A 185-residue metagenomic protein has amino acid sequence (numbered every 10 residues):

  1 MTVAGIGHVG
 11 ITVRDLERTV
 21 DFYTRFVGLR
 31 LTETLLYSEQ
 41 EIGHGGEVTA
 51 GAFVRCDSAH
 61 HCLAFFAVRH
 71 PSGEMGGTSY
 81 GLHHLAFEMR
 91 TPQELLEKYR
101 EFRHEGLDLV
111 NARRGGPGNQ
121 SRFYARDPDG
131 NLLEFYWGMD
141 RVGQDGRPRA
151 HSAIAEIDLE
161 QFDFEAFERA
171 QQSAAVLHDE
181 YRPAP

Functional and structural regions predicted by a protein language model:
M1-T2: Short acidic N-proximal helix/loop "leader" segments that mark the beginning of a domain or an inter-domain linker
I6-R14, E74-E101, S121-R126: Vicinal oxygen chelate
H8, H61-L63, H84, G115-P117: Histidine-centered active-site/metal-ligand motif
T12-H60: Core segments of cupin and vicinal oxygen chelate
D21, R25, L96-R100, H104: Replace "anionic and nucleotidyl ligands
R55, A67, Y124-R126: Short, well-ordered beta-strand micro-motif
L63-F66, E134: Conserved beta-strand in the GNAT
Y99-P185: Vicinal oxygen chelate
